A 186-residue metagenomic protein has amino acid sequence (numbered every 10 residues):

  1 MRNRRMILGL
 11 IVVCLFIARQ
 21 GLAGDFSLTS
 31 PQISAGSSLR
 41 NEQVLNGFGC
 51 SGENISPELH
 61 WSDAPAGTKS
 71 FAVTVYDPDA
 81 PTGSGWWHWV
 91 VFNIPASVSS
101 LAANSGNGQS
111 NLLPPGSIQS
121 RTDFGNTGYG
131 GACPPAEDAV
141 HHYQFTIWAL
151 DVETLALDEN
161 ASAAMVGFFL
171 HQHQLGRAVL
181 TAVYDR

Functional and structural regions predicted by a protein language model:
M1-L8: Bacterial N-terminal signal peptides that target proteins for export
L8-A18: Bacterial N-terminal signal peptides
G21-R186: N-terminus-centered regions that define maturation/targeting leaders and the start of the first functional domain
